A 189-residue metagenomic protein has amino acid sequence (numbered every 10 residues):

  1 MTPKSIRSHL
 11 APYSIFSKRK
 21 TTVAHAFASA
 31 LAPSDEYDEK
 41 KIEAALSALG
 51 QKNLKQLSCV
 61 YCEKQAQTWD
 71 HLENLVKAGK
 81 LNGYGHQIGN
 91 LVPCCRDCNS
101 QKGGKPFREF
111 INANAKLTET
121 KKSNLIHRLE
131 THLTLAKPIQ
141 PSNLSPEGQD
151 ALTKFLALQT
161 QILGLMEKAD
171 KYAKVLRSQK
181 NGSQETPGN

Functional and structural regions predicted by a protein language model:
M1-S5, T21-A26, Q159-D170: N-terminal capping/interface segment
K4-S58, G79, I126-I139: Short, charged surface segments at domain edges that flank catalytic/cofactor-binding sites
R7-L10, T21, E63, G104 (+2 more regions): Generic detection of intrinsically disordered/low-complexity segments and helix-coil linkers/edges
Y13-S14, R96-C98: A short, ordered amphipathic alpha-helix with a cationic face
R19, P33, L75-K77, K116 (+2 more regions): A generic structural signal for solvent-exposed, polar alpha-helical segments
S58-R96, K102-T118: Histidine-centered nuclease catalytic patch
S100-N189: A detector for short metal-coordination/catalytic motifs
